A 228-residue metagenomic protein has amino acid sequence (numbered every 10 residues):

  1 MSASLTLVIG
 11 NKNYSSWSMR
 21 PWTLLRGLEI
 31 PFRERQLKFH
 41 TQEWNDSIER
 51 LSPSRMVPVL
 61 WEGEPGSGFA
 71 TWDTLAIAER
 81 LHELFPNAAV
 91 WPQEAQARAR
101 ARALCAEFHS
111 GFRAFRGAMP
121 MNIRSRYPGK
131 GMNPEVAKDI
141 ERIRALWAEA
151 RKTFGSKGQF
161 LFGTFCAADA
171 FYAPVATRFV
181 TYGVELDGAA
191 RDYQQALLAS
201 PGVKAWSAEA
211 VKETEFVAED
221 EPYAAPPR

Functional and structural regions predicted by a protein language model:
S2-M132: GST-like domain detector, emphasizing the conserved glutathione-binding G-site in the N-terminal thioredoxin-like
L7-I9, R35, G163, T181 (+1 more regions): Short, contiguous strand/loop micro-motifs
K38-H40, Y193, V211: Conserved beta-strand edge residues that scaffold enzyme active sites
H82, V175-A176, S207: Active-site-flanking alpha-helical
A88-Q93, R116-A118, Q159-L161, G188 (+1 more regions): Short, hydrophobic secondary-structure boundary micro-motifs
E107, S200, E213-F216: A short structural micro-motif
F108, F112-A199: GST-like fold's C-terminal all-alpha helical module
A210-R228: Acidic/histidine-enriched, glycine/proline-rich intrinsically disordered or flexible terminal extensions
